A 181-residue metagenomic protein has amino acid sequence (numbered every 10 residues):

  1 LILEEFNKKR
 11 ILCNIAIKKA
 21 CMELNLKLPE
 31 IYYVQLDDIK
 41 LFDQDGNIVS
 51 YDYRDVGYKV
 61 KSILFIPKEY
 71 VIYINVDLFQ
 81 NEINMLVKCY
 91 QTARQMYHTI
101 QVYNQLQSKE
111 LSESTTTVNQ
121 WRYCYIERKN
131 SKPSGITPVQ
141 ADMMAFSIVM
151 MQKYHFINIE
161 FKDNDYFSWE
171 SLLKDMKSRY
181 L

Functional and structural regions predicted by a protein language model:
L1, I39-I48: Extended non-catalytic scaffold regions that mediate assembly and binding in large macromolecular machines
L1-C13, I148-M151: A short, highly charged nucleic-acid-interacting micro-segment common to nuclease and nuclease-linked defense proteins
K8-P29: Zn2+-dependent metallopeptidase catalytic core
K9, C13, C89, V139: Hydrophobic (often cysteine-bearing) scaffold residues that line and stabilize catalytic clefts of nucleotide/cofactor
Q44-L86, T99-Y103: Active-site scaffold of zinc-dependent metalloenzymes
V87-Q95: Short alpha-helical catalytic segment bearing the HExxH-like zincin motif of zinc-dependent metalloproteases
Q95-E113: Catalytic Zn2+-binding segment of zinc metalloproteases
E113-L181: Metalloprotease/metallohydrolase-associated module, dominated by Zn2+-dependent proteases
